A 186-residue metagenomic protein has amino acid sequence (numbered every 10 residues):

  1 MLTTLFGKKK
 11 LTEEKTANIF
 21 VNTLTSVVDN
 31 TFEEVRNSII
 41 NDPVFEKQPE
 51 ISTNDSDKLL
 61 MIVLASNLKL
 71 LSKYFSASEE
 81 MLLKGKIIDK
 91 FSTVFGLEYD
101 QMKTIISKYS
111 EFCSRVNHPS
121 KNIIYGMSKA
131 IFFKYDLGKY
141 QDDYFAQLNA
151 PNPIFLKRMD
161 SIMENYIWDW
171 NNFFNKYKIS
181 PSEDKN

Functional and structural regions predicted by a protein language model:
M1-E50: Leu/Val/Ala/Ile-rich N-terminal alpha-helices, chiefly Sec-type signal peptides and the beginnings
G7-E14, E50-D57, M61, M81 (+2 more regions): Alpha-solenoid helical-repeat scaffolds
V21, T25, R36, I40 (+4 more regions): Residue-level detector of alpha-helical secondary structure
T25, D29, L64-L68, S72 (+3 more regions): Amphipathic alpha-helical core segments of compact helical bundles
N30-E80: N-terminal interaction modules that seed assembly of large macromolecular complexes
K47-I51, K84-E98, R115-V116: Eukaryote-specific, cytoplasm-facing alpha-helical/coiled-coil scaffolding segments in long proteins
S78-D89, N149-A150: Amphipathic alpha-helical scaffolding segments
T93-N186: Helix-driven interaction modules
